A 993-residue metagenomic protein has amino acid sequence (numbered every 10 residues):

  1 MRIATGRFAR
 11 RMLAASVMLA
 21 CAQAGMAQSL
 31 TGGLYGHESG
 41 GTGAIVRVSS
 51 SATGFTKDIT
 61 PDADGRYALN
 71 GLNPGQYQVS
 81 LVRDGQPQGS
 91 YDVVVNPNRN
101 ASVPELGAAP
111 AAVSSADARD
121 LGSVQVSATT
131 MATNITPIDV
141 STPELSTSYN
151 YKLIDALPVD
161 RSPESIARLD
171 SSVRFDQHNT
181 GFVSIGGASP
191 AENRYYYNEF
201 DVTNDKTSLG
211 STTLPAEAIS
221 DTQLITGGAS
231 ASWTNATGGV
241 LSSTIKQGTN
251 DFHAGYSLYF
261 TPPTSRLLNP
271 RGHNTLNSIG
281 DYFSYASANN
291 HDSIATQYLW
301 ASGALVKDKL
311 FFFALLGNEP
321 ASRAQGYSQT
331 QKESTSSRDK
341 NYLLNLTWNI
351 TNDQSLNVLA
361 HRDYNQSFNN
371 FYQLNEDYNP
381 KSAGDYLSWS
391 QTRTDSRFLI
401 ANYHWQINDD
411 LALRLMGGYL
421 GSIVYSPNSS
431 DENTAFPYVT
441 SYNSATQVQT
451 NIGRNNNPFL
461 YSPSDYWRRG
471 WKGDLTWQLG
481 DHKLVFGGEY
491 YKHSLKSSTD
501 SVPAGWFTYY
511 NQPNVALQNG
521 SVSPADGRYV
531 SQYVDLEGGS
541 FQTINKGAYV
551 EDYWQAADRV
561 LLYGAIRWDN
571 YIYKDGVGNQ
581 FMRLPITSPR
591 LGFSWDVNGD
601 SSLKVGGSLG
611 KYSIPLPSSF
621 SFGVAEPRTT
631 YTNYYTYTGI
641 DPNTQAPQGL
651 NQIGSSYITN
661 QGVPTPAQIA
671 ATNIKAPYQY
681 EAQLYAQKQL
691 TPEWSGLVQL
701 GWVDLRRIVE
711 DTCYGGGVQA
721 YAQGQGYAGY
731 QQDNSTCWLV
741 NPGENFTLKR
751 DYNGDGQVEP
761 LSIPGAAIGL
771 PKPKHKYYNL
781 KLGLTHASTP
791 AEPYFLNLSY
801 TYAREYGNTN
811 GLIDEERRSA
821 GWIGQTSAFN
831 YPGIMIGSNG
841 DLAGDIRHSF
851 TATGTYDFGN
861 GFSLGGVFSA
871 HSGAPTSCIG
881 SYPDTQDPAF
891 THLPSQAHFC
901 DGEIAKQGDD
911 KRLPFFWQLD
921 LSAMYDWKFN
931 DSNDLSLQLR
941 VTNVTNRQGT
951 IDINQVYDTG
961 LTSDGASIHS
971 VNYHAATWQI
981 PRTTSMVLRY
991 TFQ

Functional and structural regions predicted by a protein language model:
R2, R338, S355-Y549, G715 (+4 more regions): Replace "related TpsB outer-membrane translocases also match" with "some related outer-membrane beta-barrels such as
M26-M131, T142, P215: Periplasm-facing N-terminal accessory domains of Gram-negative outer-membrane beta-barrel systems
G85-P87, D92-S102, L106-V113, G122-Q247 (+2 more regions): Periplasmic N-terminal accessory/gating domains of Gram-negative outer-membrane beta-barrel systems
S287-N370, S390-R414, L561, P589: Transmembrane beta-barrel wall of Gram-negative outer-membrane proteins
K309-F312, D353-L356, D410-L413, H482-L484 (+7 more regions): Repeated loop/turn-to-beta-strand initiation elements of outer-membrane beta-barrel proteins
A557, L561, L697-C878, R989: Gram-negative outer-membrane beta-barrel transporters
M582-P585, S594-I768, P773, H898 (+2 more regions): Solvent-exposed loop/turn elements at secondary-structure boundaries
E693, R706-R707, D711-C713, R804 (+2 more regions): C-terminal beta-signal and adjacent terminal beta-strands/loops of Gram-negative outer-membrane beta-barrel proteins
